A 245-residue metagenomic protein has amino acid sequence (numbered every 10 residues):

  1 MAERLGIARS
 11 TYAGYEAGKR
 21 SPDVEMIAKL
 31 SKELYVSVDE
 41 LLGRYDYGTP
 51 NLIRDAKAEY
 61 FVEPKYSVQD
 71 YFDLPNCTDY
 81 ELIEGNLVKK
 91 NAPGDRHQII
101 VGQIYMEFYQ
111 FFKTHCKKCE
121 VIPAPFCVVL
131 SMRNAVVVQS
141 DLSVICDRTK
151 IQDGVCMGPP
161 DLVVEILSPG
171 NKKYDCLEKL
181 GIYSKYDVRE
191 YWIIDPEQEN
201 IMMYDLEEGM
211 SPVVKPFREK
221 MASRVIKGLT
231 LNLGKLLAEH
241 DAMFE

Functional and structural regions predicted by a protein language model:
M1-G14: Short alpha-helical DNA-recognition segment
G6, A17-G18, Y35: Central "turn" residue of the DNA-binding helix-turn-helix
Y12, K19, V213-V214: Short leucine-rich amphipathic alpha-helices used at interfaces
Y15-A17, P169: A generic secondary-structure micro-motif detector that highlights 1-2 residue hydrophobic/ambivalent hotspots embedded
D23-V24, A28, K32-E245: Gly/Pro/Ser/Thr-rich low-complexity, intrinsically disordered segments predominantly at protein N-termini
